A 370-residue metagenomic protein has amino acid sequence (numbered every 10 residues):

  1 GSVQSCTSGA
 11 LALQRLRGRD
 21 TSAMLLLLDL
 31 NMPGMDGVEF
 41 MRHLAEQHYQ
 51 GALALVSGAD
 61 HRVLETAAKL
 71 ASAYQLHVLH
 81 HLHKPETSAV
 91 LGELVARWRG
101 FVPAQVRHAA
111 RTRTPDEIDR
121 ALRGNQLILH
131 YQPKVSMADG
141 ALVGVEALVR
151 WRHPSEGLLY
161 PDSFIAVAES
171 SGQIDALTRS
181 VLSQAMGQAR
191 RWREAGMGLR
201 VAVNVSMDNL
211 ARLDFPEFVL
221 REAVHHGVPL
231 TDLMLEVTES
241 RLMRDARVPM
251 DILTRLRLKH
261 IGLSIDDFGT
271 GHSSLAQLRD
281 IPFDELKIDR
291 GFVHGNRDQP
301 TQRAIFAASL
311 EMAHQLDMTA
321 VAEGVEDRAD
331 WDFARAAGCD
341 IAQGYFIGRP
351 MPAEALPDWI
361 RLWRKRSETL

Functional and structural regions predicted by a protein language model:
S5-L25: Acidic, metal-coordinating helix/loop segments flanking the phosphotransfer/catalytic sites of two-component signaling
S8-L11, M35-E39, T301: Acidic catalytic/metal-coordinating carboxylates
D20-L27, A54, F283: Active-site beta3 strand of CheY-like receiver
L27-D29, D289: Active-site residues of response regulator receiver
M32, H153, L278: Receiver (REC) domain active-site loop signature in two-component systems and cognate sites in sensor histidine kinases
V38-E46, A59-H80: Alpha4 helix (beta4-alpha4-beta5 surface) of REC/receiver domains from two-component response regulators
H77, H81-V95, M207-N209, L233-R244 (+1 more regions): EAL-family c-di-GMP phosphodiesterase catalytic domain
T114-V228, S240-R241: Bacterial c-di-GMP phosphodiesterase EAL domain
